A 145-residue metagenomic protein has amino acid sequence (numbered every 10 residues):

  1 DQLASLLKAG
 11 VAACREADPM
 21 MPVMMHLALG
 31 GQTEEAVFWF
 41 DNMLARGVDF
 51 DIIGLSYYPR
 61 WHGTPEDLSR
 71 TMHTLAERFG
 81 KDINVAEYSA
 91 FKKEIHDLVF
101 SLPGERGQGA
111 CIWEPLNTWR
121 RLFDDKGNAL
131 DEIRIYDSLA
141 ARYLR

Functional and structural regions predicted by a protein language model:
D1-N42, V48, W61-T71, K92-D97 (+1 more regions): Active-site cleft segment of glycoside hydrolase catalytic domains centered on the general acid/base Glu
M20-M24, D49-G54, D82-V85, G107-I112: Structural preference for beta-strand elements that scaffold enzyme active sites
H26-G30, L55-R60, A86-A90, I112-L116: Active-site-proximal beta-strand/loop segments in catalytic clefts of secreted hydrolases
E35, W39, L44-L55, T74-Y88: Aromatic-lined glycan-binding groove of carbohydrate-active enzymes
D67-R70, T74-G80, F91-R145: Aromatic-rich peripheral "rim/lid" segments of glycoside hydrolase catalytic domains that contact and position glycan
